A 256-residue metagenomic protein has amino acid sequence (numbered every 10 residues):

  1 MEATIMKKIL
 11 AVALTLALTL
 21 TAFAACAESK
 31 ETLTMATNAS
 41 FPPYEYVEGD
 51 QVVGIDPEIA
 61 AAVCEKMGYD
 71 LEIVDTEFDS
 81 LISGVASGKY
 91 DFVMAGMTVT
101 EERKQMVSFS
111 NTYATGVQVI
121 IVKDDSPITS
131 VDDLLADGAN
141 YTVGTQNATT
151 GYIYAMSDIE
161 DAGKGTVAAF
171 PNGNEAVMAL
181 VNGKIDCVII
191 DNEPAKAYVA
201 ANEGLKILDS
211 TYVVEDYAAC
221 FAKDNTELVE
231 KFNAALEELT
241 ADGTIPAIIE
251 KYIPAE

Functional and structural regions predicted by a protein language model:
M1-L33, E256: Short, low-complexity disordered leader/linker segments with a strong preference for bacterial N-terminal type II
K30-G96: Extracytoplasmic small-molecule ligand-binding "clamshell" domains of the periplasmic binding protein/Venus flytrap
A39, T115-D124, N192, K196-L236 (+1 more regions): Periplasmic-binding protein-like
P57, E72-V85, T129, V167-N182 (+1 more regions): Short helix-initiation/N-cap motifs at beta->coil->alpha
Y69-D70, A86-A95, A139-T142, N172 (+2 more regions): Alpha-to-beta junction loops
D70-E72, T150-A168, A200-D209, A234-E256: Ligand-binding clefts/hinges and TM-proximal coupling segments of bilobed small-molecule sensing domains
D79-S80, M97-Q105, I153-S157, A179-N182 (+1 more regions): A ligand-binding cleft/hinge motif common to bilobed small-molecule-binding domains
V122-T142: Flexible hinge/capping segments at coil-to-helix
